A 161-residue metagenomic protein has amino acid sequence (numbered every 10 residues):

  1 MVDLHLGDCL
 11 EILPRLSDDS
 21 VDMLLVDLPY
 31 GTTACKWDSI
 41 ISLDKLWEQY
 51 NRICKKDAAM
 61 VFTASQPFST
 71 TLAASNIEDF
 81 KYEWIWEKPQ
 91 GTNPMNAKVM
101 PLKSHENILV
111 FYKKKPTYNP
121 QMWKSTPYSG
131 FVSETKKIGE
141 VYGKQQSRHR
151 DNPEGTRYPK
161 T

Functional and structural regions predicted by a protein language model:
M1-T161: Core catalytic lobe of class I
